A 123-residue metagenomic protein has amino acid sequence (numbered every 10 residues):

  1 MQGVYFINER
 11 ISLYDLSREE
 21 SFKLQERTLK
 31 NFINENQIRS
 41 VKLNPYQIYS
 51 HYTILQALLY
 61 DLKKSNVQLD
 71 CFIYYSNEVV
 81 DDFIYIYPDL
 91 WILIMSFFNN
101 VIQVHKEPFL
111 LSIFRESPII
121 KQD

Functional and structural regions predicted by a protein language model:
M1-D123: Short, structured surface patches at the beginning of a domain
